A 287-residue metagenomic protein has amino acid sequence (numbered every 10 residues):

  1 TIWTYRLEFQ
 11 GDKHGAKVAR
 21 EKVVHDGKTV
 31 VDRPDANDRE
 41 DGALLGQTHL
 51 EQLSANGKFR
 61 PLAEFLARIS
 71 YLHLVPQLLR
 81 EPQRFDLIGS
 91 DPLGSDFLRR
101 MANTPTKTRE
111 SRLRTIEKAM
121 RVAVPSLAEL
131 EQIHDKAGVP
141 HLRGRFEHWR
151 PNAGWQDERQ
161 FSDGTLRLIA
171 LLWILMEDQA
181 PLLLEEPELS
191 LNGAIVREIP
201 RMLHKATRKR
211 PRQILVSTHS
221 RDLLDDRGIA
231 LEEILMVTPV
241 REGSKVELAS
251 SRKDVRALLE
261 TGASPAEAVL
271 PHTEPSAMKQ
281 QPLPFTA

Functional and structural regions predicted by a protein language model:
I2-H134: Electropositive, glycine-dotted interaction segments that contact anionic polymers or phosphate-rich ligands
I2-T4, T29, N152-Q156, G243-S244: Short, mixed charged/polar active-site loops that provide acid/base catalysis or chelate metal/phosphate cofactors
K17-H25, H141-E147, I234-L235: Short polybasic amphipathic segments
S70, P187, H219-S220: A secondary-structure boundary/capping signal
K136-V139: Short acidic/glycine-enriched loop/turn segments that link adjacent beta-strands
H141, F146-P151, W155-L184, L189 (+2 more regions): GG-anchored amphipathic helix commonly corresponding to the ABC/SMC/Rad50 NBD signature/C-loop
E198-A287: C-terminal lobe/lid and adjacent interdomain/linker elements of RecA-like ASCE P-loop ATPase modules
